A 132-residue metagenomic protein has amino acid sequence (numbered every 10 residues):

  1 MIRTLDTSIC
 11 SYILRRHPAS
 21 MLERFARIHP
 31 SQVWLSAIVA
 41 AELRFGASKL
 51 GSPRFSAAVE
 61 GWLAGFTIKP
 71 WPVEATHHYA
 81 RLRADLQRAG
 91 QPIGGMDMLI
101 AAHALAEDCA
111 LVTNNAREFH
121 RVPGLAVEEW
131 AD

Functional and structural regions predicted by a protein language model:
M1, A101, L105-D132: Acidic, PIN/NYN-like endoribonuclease modules and their adjacent C-terminal/linker elements
M1-L35, F45-L63, R88: Short, well-structured N-terminal submotif of metal-dependent ribonuclease cores
D6, S36, I93-G94, N115: Histidine- and aromatic-rich ligand-binding microenvironments
D6-T7, M21, L43, Y79 (+2 more regions): Generic structural signal for small/hydrophobic residues in well-ordered secondary structure, especially within
I9-C10, V39, A75, I100 (+1 more regions): Alpha-helix capping/helix-boundary segments
A37, P72, A131: Residues at the C-termini of beta-strands that transition into short coil/loop
P53, T67-V112: Active-site neighborhoods of divalent-metal-dependent phosphate/nucleic-acid chemistry enzymes
